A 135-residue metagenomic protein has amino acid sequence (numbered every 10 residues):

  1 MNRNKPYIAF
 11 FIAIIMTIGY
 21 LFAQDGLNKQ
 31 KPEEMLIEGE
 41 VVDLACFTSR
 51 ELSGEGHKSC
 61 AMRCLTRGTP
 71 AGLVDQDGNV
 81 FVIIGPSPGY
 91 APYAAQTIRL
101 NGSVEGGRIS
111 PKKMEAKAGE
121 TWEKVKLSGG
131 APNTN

Functional and structural regions predicted by a protein language model:
M1-F10: Bacterial N-terminal signal peptides that target proteins for export
N2, I15-T17, Q76, K117: Alpha-helical structural elements
A9-Y20: Bacterial N-terminal signal peptides
F22-N135: OB-fold and OB-like single-stranded nucleic-acid-recognition modules and their adjacent interaction interfaces
